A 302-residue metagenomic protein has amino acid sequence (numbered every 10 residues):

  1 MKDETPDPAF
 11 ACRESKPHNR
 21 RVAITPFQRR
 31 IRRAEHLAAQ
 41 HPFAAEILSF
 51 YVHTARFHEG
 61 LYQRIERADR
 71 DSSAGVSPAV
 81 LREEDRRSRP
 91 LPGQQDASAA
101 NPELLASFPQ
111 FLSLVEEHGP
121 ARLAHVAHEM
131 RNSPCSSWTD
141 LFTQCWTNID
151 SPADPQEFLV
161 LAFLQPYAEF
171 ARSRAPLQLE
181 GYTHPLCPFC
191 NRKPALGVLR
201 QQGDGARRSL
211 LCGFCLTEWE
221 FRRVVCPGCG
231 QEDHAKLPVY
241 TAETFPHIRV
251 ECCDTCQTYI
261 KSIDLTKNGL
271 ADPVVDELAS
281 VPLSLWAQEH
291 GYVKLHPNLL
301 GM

Functional and structural regions predicted by a protein language model:
K2-T5: Long C-terminal interaction/binding lobes of large macromolecular proteins
E14-A175: N-terminal alpha-helical interaction blocks
F170-Q288: Cys/His-clustered metal-coordination modules, chiefly Zn-binding fingers
P297-G301: Conserved glycine-rich beta-strand-loop-beta hairpin in the small C-terminal domain of fold type I
